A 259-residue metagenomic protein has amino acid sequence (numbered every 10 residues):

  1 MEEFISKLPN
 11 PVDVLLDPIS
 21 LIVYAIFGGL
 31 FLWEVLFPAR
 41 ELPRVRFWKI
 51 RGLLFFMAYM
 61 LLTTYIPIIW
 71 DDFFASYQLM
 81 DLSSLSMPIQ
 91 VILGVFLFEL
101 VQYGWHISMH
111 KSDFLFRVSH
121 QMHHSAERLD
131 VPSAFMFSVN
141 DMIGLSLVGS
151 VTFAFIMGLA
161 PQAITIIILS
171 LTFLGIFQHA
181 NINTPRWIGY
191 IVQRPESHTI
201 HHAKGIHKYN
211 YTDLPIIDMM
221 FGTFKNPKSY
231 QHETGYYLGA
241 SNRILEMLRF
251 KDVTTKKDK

Functional and structural regions predicted by a protein language model:
E2-S20, D113-F116, S125-M136, F153-I166 (+1 more regions): Cytosolic/stromal cytosol-facing helical appendages immediately following the last transmembrane segment
S20-V23, D81-H110, F114, I164-T165: Membrane-embedded alpha-helical segments that form the functional core of polytopic membrane enzymes, especially those
I26-F37, F96-K111, I167-T184, R194-S197: Transmembrane alpha-helical segments that form the membrane-embedded catalytic/substrate-channel core of multi-pass
G28-L53, I66-S83, S229-E233: Membrane-helix interface linkers and caps
R40-L62, Q121-F137: Juxtamembrane helix-capping/reentrant segments at transmembrane boundaries
Y59-I66, F137-F153: Core segments of transmembrane alpha-helices that mediate helix-helix packing or line hydrophobic substrate/ligand
L61-D72, I206-K208: Hydrophobic alpha-helical transmembrane segments in multi-pass integral membrane proteins
